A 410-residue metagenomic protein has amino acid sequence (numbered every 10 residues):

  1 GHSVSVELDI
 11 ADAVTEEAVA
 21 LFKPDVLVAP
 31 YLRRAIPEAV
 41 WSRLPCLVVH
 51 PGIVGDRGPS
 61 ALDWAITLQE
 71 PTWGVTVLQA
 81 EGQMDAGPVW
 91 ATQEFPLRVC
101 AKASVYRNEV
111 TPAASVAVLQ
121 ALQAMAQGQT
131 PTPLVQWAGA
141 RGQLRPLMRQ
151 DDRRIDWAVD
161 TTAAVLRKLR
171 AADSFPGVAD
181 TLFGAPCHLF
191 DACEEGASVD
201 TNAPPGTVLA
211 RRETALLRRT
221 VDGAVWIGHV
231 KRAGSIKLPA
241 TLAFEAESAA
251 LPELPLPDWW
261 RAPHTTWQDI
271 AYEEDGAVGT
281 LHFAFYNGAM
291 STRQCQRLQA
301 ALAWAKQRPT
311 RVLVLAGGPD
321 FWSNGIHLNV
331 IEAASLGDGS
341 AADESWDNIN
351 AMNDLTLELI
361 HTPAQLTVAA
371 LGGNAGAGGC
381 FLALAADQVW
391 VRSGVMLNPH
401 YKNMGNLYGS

Functional and structural regions predicted by a protein language model:
H2-F22, L27-G52: Internal alpha/beta domain cores that form substrate/cofactor-binding pockets in large enzymes and binding proteins
L8-A13, P30-R34, P59, A172 (+2 more regions): Short beta->alpha connector loops
L27-A29, V48, L315, A369 (+1 more regions): Redox-cofactor binding/interface segments in oxidoreductases and associated redox assembly factors
P30-L144: Donor/substrate-binding cores of folate-linked one-carbon enzymes
R153-W267: An anion-binding loop in the catalytic cleft
L242-A316: Conserved CoA-thioester-binding segment of acyl-CoA-metabolizing enzymes
G276-L281, Q294-D343, D354-V368, G394-M396: A structural preference for short, pocket-lining loop segments at secondary-structure junctions
A351, T356-M404: Glycine-rich beta-to-alpha active-site loop
